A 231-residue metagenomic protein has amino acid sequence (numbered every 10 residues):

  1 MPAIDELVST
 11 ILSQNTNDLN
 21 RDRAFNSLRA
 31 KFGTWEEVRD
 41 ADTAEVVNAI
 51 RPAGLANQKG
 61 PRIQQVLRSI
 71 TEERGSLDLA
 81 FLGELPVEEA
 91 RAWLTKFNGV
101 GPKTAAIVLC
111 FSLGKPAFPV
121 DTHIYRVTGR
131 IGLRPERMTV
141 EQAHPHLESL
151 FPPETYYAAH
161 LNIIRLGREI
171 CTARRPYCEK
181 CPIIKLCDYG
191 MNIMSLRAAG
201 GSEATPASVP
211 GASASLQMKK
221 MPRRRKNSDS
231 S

Functional and structural regions predicted by a protein language model:
M1-V209, S215-P222, N227-S228: Catalytic cores of DNA base-excision repair glycosylases
